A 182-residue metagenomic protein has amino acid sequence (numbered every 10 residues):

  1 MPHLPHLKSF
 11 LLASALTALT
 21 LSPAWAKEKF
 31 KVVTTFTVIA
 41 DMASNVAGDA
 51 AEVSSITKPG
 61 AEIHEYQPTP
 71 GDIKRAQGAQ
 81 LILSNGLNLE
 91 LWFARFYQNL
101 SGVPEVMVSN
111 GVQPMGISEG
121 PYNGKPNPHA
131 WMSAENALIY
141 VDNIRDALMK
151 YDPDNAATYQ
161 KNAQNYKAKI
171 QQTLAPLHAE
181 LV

Functional and structural regions predicted by a protein language model:
M1-L11: Bacterial N-terminal signal peptides that target proteins for export
P5, A24-A26: Short, low-complexity interaction segments enriched in Ser/Thr/Pro/Gly
S9-T20: Bacterial N-terminal signal peptides
A26-V182: Extracytoplasmic metal-acquisition and chelation regions
